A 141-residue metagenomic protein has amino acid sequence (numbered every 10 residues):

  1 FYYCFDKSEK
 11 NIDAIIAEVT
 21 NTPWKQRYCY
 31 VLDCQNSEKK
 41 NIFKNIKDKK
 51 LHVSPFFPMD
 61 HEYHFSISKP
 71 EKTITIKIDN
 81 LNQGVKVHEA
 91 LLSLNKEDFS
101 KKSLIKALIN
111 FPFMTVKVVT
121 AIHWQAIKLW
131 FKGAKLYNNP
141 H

Functional and structural regions predicted by a protein language model:
Y2-H141: Mature, function-bearing regions of proteins
